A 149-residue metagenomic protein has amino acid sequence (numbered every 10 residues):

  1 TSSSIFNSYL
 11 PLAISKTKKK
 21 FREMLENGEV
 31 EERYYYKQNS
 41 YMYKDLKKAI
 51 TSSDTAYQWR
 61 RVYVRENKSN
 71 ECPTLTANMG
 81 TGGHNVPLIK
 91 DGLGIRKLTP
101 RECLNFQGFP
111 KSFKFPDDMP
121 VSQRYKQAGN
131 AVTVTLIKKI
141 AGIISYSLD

Functional and structural regions predicted by a protein language model:
T1-D149: S-adenosyl-L-methionine-dependent DNA methyltransferase catalytic core
